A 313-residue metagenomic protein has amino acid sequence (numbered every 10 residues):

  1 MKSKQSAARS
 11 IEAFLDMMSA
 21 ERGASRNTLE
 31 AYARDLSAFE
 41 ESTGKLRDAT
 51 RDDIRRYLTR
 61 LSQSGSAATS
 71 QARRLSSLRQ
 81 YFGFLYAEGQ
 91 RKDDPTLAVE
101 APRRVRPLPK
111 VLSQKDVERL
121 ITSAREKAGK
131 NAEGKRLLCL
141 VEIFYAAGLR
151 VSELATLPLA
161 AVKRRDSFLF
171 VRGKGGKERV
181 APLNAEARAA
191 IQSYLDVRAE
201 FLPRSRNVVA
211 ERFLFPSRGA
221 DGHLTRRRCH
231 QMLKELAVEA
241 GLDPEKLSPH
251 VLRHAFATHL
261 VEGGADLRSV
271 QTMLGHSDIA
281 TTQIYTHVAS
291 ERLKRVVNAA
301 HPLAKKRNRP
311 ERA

Functional and structural regions predicted by a protein language model:
M1-A313: Conserved catalytic core of the tyrosine transesterase superfamily
